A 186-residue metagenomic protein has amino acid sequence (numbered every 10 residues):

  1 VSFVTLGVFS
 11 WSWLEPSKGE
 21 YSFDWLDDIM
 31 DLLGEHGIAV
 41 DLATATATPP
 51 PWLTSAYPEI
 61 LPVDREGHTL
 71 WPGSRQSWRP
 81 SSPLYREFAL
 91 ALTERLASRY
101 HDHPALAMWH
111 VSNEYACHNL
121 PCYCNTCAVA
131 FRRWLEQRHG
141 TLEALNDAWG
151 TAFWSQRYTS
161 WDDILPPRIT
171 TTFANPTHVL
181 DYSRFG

Functional and structural regions predicted by a protein language model:
S2-L70, E94-A97: Aromatic-lined substrate-binding rim segments of carbohydrate-active enzymes
E66, L70-G186: Polysaccharide-binding and catalytic clefts of secreted carbohydrate-active enzymes
